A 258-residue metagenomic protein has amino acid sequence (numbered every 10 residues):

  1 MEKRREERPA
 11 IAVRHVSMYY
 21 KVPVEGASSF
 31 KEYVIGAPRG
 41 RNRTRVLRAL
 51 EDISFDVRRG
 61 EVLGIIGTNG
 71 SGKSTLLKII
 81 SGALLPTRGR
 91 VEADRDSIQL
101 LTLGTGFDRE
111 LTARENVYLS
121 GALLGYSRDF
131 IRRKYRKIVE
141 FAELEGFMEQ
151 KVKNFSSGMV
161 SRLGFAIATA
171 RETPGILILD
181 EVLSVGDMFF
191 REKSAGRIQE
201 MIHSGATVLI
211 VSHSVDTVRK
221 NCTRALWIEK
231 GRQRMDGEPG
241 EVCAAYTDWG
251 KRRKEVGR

Functional and structural regions predicted by a protein language model:
M1-A49, P239-G257: Pre-NBD coupling/linker segments of ABC/ABC-like ATPases
E32-P38, Y118, F130-F147: Conserved ABC ATPase "signature" region
I66-T68: The feature captures the beta-strand-to-loop junction immediately N-terminal to the Walker
R191-S204: Helical segment within the ABC ATPase nucleotide-binding domain
S212-H213: H-loop/switch region of ABC-family ATPase nucleotide-binding domains
N221-E238, Y246: H-loop (His-switch) and adjacent beta-strand-loop-beta switch element of ABC-type ATPase nucleotide-binding domains
